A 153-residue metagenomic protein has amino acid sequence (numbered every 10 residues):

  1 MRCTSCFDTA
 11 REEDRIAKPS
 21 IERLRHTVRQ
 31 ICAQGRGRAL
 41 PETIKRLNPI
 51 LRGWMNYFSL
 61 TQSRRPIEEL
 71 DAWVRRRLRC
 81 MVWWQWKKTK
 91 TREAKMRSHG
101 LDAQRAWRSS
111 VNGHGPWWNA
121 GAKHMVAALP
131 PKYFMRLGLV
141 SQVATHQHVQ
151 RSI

Functional and structural regions predicted by a protein language model:
M1-I153: Non-catalytic terminal/accessory segments
